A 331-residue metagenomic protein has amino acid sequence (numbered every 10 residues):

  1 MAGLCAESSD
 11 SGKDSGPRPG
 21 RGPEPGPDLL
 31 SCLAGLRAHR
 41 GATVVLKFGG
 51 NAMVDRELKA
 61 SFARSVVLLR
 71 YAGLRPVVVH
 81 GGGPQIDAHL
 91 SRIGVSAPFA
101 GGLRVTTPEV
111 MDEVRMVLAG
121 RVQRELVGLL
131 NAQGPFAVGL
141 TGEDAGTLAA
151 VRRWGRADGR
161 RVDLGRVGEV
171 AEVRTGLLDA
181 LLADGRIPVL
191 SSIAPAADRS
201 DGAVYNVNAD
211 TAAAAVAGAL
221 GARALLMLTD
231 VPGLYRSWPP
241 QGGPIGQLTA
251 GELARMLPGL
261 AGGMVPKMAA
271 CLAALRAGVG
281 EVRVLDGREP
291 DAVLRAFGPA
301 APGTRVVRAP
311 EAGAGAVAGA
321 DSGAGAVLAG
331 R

Functional and structural regions predicted by a protein language model:
A2-R331: C-terminal catalytic "cap/lid" subdomain
